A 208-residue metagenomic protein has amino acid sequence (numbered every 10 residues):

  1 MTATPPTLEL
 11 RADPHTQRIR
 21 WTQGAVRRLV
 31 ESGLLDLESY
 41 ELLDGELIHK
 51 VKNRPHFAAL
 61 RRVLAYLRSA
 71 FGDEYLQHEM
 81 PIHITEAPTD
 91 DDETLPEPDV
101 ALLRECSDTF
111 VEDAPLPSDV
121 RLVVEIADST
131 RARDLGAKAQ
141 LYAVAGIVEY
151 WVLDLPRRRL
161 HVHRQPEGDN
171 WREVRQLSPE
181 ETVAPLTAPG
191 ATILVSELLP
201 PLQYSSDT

Functional and structural regions predicted by a protein language model:
M1-T208: Gly/Pro/Ser/Thr-rich low-complexity, intrinsically disordered segments predominantly at protein N-termini
